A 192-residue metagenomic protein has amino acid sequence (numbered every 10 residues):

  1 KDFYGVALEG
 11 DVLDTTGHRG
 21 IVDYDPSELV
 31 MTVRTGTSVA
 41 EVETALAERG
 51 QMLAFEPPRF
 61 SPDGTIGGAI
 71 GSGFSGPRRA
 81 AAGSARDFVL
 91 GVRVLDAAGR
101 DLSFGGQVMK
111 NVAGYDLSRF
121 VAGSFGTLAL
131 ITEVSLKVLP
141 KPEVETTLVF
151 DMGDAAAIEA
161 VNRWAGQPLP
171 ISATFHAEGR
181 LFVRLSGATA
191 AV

Functional and structural regions predicted by a protein language model:
K1-A7, H18, G36: Active-site beta-strand/loop segments that form the cofactor-binding cradle of oxidoreductase flavoproteins
F3-A7, D23-Y24, E43-T44, V192: Short loop/helix-cap segments at secondary-structure boundaries that form the rim of catalytic
F3-L8, S75, G106-Q107, E133: Short acidic, glycine/serine/threonine-rich loops at helix termini
G10-D14: A glycine-rich beta-to-alpha transition motif near the start of alpha/beta enzyme domains, typified by
T15-P62, I70, F74-G106, P142-F150: N-terminal glycine-rich flavin-associated loop
G67: ATP-binding N-lobe of GHMP and related small-molecule kinases
L90-V192: C-terminal substrate-binding/cap subdomain adjacent to the FAD-binding core in PCMH-type and related FAD-linked
